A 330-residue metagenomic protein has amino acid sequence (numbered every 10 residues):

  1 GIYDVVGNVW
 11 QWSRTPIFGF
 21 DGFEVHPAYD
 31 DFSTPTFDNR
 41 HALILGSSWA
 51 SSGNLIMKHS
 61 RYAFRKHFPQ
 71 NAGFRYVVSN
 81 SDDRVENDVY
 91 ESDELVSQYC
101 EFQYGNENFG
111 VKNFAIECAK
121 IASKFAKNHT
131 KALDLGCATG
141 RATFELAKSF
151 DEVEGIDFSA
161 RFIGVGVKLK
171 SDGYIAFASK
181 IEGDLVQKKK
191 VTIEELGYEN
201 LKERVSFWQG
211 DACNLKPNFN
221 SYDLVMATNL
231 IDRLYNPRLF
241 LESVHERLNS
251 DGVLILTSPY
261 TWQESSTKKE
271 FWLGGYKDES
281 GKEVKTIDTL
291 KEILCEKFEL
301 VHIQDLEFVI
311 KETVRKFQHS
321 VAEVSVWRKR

Functional and structural regions predicted by a protein language model:
V6-D82: Surface-exposed recognition segments
F109-H129: Conserved alpha-helix/loop element of class I SAM-dependent methyltransferases that forms part of the SAM/SAH-binding
H129-A138, E154: Conserved class I S-adenosyl-L-methionine
S171-C213: S-adenosyl-L-methionine
E182, T267-I303: Conserved Class I S-adenosyl-L-methionine
C213-V225: A short acidic, Gly/Pro-enriched loop at the edge of an enzyme's catalytic core that lines a small-molecule cofactor
R238-S250: A short glycine-rich, Lys/Arg-flanked "PGG" loop and its adjoining helix->strand segment in the class I
D251-P259: Conserved beta-strand signature within the Rossmann-like core of class I S-adenosyl-L-methionine
